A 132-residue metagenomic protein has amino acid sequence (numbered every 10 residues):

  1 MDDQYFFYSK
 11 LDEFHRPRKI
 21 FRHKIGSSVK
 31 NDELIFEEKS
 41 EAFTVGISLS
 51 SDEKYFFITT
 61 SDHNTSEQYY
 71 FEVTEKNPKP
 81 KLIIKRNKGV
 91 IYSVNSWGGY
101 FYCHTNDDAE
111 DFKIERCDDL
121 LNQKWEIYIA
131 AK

Functional and structural regions predicted by a protein language model:
M1-S9, S40-T59, N87-H104, K132: Conserved beta-propeller blade repeats
D2, S9-K19, E38-A42, T60-E67 (+1 more regions): A flexible loop/linker signature enriched in serine peptidases of the S9 family
Q4, R18, N31-E33, V45 (+7 more regions): Structural beta-strand/beta-sheet cores of well-ordered domains, especially the beta-sheet scaffolds that support
L11, H23-F43, T74-I91, D118-K132: Multi-bladed beta-propeller domains
Y69-E72: Beta-rich carbohydrate-recognition and catalytic domains
I84, S93-W97, N106, K113-E115 (+1 more regions): Rossmann-like AdoMet/SAM-dependent catalytic core
